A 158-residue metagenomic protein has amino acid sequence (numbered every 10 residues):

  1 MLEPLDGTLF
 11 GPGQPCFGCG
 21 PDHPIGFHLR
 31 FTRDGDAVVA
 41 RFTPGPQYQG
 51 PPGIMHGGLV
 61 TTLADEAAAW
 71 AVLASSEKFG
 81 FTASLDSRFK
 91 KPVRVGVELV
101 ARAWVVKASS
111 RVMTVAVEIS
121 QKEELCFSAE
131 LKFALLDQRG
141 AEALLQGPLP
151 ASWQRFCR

Functional and structural regions predicted by a protein language model:
M1-G7, V93-V95, V106-R158: HotDog/MaoC-like acyl-thioester-processing domains
M1-R41, G45-P46, L145-R158: Non-catalytic linker/capping segments at the edges of enzyme domains
G26, F31-T32, H56, A64-E66: N-terminal first-folded block
F27, F81-A83, L99, M113 (+1 more regions): Hydrophobic core residues within well-ordered beta-strands of beta-rich domains
V39-L63: A conserved, well-ordered hydrophobic junction motif at loop->secondary-structure transitions
R41-T43, D86-R88, R102-W104, E118 (+1 more regions): Residue-level recognition of well-ordered beta-strand positions that form the cores of beta-sheet-rich folds across
A67-V100, V105: Hydrophobic beta-strand-centered segment that forms part of the acyl-chain substrate-binding groove
